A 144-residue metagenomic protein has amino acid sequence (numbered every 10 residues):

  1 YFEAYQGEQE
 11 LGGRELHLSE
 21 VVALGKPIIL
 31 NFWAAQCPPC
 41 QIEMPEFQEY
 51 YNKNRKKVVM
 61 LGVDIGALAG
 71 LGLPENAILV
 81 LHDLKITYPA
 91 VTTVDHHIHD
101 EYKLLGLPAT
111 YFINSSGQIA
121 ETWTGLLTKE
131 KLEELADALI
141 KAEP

Functional and structural regions predicted by a protein language model:
Y1-I28, N52: A short beta-strand-turn-helix
E3, S19, P38, Q48 (+2 more regions): Nucleotide phosphate-binding site architecture
H17-Q41, F47, M60-D64: Short active-site neighborhood of thiol/selenol oxidoreductases, capturing the structured segment around
V22-K26, W33-Q36, Y51-N54, Y102 (+2 more regions): Sec/Tat-exported extracytoplasmic proteins
K26, K57-V58, T87-Y88: A generic structural signal for alpha->beta connector loops
P27, P39, P45-E49, P89 (+2 more regions): Proline-centered helix-kink/hinge sites
Q41-L84, V94-D100: Structural microenvironment flanking redox-active thiols in thiol-disulfide oxidoreductases
V80-T87, T92-E143: Thiol/disulfide oxidoreductase modules built on the thioredoxin-like
